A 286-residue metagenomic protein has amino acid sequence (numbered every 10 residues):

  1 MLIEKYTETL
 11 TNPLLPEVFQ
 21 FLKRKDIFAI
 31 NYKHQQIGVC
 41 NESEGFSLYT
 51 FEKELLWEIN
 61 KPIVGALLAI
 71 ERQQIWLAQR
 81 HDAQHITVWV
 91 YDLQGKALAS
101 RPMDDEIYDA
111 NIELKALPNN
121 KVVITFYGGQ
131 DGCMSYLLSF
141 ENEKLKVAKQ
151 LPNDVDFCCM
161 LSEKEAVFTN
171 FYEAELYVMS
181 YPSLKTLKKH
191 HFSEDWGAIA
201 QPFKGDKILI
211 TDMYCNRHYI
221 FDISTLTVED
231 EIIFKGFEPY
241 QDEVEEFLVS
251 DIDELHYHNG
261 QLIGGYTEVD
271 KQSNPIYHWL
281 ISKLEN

Functional and structural regions predicted by a protein language model:
N12-F21, K53-I59, K96-D104, K144-Q150 (+3 more regions): A short beta-strand motif characteristic of beta-propeller blades
V18-Y32, N60-R72, D105-L117, Q150-E163 (+2 more regions): Repeated scaffold domains used in trafficking and secretory/extracellular systems, primarily beta-propellers
Q36, Q74, N120-V122, K164-A166 (+2 more regions): Conserved core beta-strand positions within WD40 beta-propeller blades
G38-E44, L77-D82, I124-Q130, F168-E173 (+2 more regions): Beta-strand C-termini and the immediately following turn/loop, strongest in propeller blades
S43-S47, A83-W89, Q130-L137, E173-V178 (+2 more regions): Structural motif
T50-E52, D92-K96, F140-E143, Y181-L184 (+1 more regions): Short loop/turn segments that connect beta-strands within beta-propeller blades
Y108-M179: Solenoidal tandem-repeat scaffolds enriched in leucines and small polar residues
V249-N286: Blade-level signature of beta-propeller repeat domains, shared across WD40, Kelch, NHL, RCC1 and BNR/Asp-box propellers
